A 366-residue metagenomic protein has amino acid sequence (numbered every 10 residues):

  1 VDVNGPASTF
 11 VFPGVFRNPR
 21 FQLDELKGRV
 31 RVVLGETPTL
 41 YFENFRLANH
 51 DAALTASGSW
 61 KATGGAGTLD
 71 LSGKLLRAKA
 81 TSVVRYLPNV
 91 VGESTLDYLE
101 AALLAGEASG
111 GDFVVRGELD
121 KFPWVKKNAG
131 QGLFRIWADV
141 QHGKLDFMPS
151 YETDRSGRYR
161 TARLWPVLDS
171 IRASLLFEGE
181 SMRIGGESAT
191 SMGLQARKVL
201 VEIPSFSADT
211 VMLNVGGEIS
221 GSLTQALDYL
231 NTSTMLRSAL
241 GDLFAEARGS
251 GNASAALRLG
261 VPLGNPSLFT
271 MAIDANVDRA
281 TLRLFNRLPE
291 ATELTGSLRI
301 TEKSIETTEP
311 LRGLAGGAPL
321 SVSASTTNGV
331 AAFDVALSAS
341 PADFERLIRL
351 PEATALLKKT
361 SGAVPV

Functional and structural regions predicted by a protein language model:
V1-Y41, F45, D70-L145, G157 (+5 more regions): Extended amphipathic, helix-rich lipid-handling scaffolds
P13-F16, Y151-T153, L288: Outer-membrane beta-barrel translocator domains and adjoining extracellular loop/strand segments of Gram-negative
L23-K27, A53-T55, T68-D70, L168-R172 (+6 more regions): Transmembrane beta-barrel architecture of outer membranes
V33-A62, S174-P204, T308, R312-G317 (+1 more regions): Repeat-solenoid scaffold signature
G64-A66, P266-L268: Secondary-structure transition into beta-strands, especially the periplasmic turns and strand N-termini that construct
Y159, P166-D169: A cross-kingdom feature marking solvent-exposed beta-strand/loop segments within repeated, beta-rich binding/scaffold
L168, A173, F177-G179, I300: A structural signal for beta-strand and strand-to-loop patches characteristic of beta-rich domains
